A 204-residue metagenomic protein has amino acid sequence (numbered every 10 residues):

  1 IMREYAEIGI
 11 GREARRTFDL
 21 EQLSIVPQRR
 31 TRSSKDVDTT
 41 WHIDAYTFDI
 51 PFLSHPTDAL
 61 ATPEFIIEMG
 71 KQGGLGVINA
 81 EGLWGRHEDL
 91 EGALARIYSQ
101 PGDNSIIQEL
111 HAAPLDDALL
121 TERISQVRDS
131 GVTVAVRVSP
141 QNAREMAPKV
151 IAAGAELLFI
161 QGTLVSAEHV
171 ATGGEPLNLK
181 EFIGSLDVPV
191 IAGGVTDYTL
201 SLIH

Functional and structural regions predicted by a protein language model:
I1-L202: Active-site entrance/lid segments in N-terminal catalytic domains of soluble metabolic enzymes
